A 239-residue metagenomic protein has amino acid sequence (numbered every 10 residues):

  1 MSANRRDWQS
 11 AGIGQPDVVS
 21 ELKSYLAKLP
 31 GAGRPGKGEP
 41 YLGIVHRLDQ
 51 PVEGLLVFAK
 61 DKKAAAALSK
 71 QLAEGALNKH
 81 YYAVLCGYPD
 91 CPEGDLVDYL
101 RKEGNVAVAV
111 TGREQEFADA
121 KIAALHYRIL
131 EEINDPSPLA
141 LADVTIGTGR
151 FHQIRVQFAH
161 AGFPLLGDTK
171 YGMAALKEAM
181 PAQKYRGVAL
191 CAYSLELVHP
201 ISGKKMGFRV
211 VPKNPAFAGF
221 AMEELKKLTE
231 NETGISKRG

Functional and structural regions predicted by a protein language model:
M1-G239: RNA pseudouridine synthases
